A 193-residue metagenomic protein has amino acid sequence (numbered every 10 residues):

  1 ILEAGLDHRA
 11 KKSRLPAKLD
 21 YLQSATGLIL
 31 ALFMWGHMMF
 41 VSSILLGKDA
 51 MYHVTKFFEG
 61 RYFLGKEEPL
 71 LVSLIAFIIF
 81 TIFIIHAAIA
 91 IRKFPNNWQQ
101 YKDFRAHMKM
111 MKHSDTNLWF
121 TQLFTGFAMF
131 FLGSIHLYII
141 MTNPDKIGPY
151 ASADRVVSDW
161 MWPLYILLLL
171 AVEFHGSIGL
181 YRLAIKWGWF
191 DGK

Functional and structural regions predicted by a protein language model:
I1-K193: Membrane-embedded alpha-helical bundles that constitute the cytochrome b-like, heme-associated redox core of multi-pass
